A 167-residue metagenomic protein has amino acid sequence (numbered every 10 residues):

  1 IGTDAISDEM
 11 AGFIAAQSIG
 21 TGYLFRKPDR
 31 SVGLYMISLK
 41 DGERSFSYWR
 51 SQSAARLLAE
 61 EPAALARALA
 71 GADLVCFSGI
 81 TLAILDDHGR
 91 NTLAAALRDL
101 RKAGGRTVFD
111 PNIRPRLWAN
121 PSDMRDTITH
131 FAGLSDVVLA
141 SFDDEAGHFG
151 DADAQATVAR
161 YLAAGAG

Functional and structural regions predicted by a protein language model:
I1, F109-P111, F142: A cross-domain feature marking catalytic cores of carbohydrate-active enzymes and several ubiquitous metabolic/repair
G2-I80: Conserved N-terminal subdomain of the carbohydrate kinase-like
T21, T107-V108: Hydrophobic beta-strand scaffold residues
S51, I80, N112-R116, D143: Active-site beta-loop-alpha junctions enriched in small/polar residues
L57-A64, N91-A95, S122-T127: Active-site glycine-rich loop that binds ribose-phosphate moieties when present
L74-C76, V108, L139: Structural motif
D87-G104: Glycosyltransferases and closely related glycan-assembly transferases that use nucleotide-activated donors
A103, P115-G167: Conserved phosphate/ATP/ADP-binding segment of small-molecule kinases
